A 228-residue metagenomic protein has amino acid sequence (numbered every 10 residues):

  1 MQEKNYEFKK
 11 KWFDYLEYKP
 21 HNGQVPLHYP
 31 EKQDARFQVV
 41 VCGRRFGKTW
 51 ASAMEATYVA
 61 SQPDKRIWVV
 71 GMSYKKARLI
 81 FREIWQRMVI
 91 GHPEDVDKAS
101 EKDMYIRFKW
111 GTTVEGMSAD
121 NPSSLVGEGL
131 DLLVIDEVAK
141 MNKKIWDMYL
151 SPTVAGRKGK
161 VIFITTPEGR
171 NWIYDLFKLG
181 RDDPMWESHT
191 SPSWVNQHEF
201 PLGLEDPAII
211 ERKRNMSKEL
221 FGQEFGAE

Functional and structural regions predicted by a protein language model:
M1-E228: Phosphate/NTP-binding elements of NTP-utilizing enzymes
